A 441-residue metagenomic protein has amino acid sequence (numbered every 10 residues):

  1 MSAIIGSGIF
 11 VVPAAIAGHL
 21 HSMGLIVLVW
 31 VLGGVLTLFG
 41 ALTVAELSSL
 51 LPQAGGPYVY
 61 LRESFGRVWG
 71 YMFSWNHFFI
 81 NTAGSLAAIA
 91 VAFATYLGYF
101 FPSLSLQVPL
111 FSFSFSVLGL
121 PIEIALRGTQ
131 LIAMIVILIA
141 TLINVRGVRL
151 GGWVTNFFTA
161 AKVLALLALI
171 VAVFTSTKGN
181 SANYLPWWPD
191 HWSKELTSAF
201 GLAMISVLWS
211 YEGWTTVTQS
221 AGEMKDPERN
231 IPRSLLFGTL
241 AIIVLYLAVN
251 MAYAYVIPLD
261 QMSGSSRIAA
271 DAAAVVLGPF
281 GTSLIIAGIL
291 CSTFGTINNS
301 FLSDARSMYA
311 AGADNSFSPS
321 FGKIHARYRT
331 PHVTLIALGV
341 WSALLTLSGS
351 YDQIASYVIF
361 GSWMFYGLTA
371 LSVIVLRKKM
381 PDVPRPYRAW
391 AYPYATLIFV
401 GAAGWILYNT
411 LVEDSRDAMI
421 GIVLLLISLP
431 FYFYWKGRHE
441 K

Functional and structural regions predicted by a protein language model:
M1, G66-F79, I132-M134, K194-V207 (+4 more regions): Select transmembrane alpha-helical segments in multipass membrane proteins
M1-G24, T37-L42, L51-A54, D382 (+3 more regions): Membrane-interface "cap" regions at the ends of multi-pass membrane proteins
A15-G18, W30, T37-I137, L142-V145 (+2 more regions): Hydrophobic transmembrane alpha-helices that form the core helical bundles of multi-pass secondary transporters
M23, V27, S105-G128, N156-I286 (+1 more regions): Helix-loop-helix junctions that connect adjacent transmembrane segments in multi-pass membrane transporters
G24, S356-Y357, G361-S362, V375 (+1 more regions): A generic transmembrane alpha-helix motif of multi-pass inner-membrane proteins
A125-G128, S320-H332, Y366-D417: C-terminal membrane-solvent junction of multi-pass transporters and transport-like membrane proteins
L126-M134, K225-R229, R233-Y246, S263 (+3 more regions): Loop-to-transmembrane helix boundary motifs in multi-pass membrane proteins
G128-G179, L235-L236, V358-L368, A395 (+1 more regions): Membrane-interface loop-to-helix entry segments
